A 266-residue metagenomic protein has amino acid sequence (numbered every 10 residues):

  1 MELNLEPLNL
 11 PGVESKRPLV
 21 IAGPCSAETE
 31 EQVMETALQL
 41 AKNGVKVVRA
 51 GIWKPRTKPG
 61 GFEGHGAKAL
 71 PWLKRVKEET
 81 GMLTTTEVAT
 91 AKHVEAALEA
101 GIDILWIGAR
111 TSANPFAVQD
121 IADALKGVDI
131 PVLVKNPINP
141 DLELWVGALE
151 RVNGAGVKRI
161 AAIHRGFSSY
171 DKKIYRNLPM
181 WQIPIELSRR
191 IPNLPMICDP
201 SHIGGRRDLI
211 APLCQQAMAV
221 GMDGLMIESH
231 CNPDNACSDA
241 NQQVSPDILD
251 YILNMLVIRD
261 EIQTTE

Functional and structural regions predicted by a protein language model:
M1-I21, T264-E266: N-terminal amphipathic alpha-helix/helix-capping segment at the start of soluble metabolic enzymes
V13, A117-N232: Catalytic alpha/beta core domains of metabolic enzymes, predominantly
P18-E35, P59-G61, L83-V88, G108-A109 (+3 more regions): Active-site mouth loops of central-metabolism enzymes
L19-P24, K46-A50, T84-T86, L105-I107 (+4 more regions): Hydrophobic faces of well-ordered beta-strands that scaffold small-molecule active sites in alpha/beta enzyme cores
S26, I52-R56, T90-K92, A109-A113 (+4 more regions): Active-site-proximal loop/turn and secondary-structure-junction residues that shape catalytic pockets, frequently
E35-I52, A100: Catalytic domains of carbohydrate-active enzymes, especially glycoside hydrolases
R49-K68, H230-A240: Glycine-rich, proline-tolerant flexible connector loops at the mouths of alpha/beta enzymes
F62-T86, I121-P131, W181-M196, Q242-T264: Alpha-helix-loop-beta-strand connector modules within alpha/beta enzyme cores
